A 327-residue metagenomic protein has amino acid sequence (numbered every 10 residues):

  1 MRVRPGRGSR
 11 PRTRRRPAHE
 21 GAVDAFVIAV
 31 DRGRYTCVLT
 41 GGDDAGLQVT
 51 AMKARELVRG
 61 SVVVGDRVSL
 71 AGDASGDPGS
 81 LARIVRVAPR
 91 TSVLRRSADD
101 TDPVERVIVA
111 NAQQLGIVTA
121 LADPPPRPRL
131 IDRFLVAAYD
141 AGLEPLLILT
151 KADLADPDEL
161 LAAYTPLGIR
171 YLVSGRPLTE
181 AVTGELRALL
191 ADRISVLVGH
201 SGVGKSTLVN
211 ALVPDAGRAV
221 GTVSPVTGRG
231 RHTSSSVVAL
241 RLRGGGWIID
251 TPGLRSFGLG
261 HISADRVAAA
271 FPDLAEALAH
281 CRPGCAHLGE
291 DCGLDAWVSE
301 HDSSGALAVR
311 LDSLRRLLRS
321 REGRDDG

Functional and structural regions predicted by a protein language model:
M1-V23, A71: Short boundary/loop segments of OB/S1/cold-shock single-stranded nucleic-acid-binding domains
A18-G21, L47, R59-S75, S80 (+8 more regions): Helix-rich effector regions associated with P-loop NTPase G domains
G33-C37: Short aromatic-glycine-enriched beta-strand elements
D44-A54: A short macromolecule-binding patch
V107-Q114, V118-L172: Phosphate-binding glycine-rich loops and their immediate beta-loop-alpha structural context
K151-V203: Canonical P-loop GTPase G-domain recognition
K205-G221: A conserved segment at the C-terminal end of the G1
